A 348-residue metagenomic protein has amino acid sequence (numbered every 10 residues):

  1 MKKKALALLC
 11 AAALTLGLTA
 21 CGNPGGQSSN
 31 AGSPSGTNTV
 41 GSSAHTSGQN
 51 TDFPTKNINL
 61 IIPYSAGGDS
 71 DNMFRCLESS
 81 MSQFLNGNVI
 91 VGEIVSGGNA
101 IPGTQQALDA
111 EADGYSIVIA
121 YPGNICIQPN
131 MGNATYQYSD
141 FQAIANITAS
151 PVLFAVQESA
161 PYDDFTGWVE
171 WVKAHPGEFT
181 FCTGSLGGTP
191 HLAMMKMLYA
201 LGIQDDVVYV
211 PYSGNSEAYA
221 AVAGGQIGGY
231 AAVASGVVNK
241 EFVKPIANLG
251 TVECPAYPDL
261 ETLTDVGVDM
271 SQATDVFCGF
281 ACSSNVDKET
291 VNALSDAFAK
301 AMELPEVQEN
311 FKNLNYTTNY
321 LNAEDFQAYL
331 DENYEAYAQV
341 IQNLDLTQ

Functional and structural regions predicted by a protein language model:
M1-A5, L9-C10: Positively charged n-region of N-terminal signal peptides that target proteins for export
G17-A20: C-terminal motif of bacterial Sec signal peptides marking the signal peptidase cleavage site
G22-G26, G32-D140, E178, L186 (+4 more regions): N-terminal (or domain-start) structured segment
T55-N57, A200-D205, D265, K288-Q348: An extracytoplasmic/periplasmic, membrane-proximal ligand-sensing/linker region
D69-M73, L77, N99-G103, G123 (+12 more regions): Stable alpha-helical elements in mature extracytoplasmic
M81, Q106-Y115, N130-E217, L263 (+2 more regions): Hinge/capping helix and adjacent helix->loop/strand transition within the periplasmic-binding protein
Y121-P122, E158, V233-S235, G250 (+1 more regions): Short secondary-structure boundary segments
S139-I147, V208-V210, G236, E241-A273: Short beta-strand->loop
